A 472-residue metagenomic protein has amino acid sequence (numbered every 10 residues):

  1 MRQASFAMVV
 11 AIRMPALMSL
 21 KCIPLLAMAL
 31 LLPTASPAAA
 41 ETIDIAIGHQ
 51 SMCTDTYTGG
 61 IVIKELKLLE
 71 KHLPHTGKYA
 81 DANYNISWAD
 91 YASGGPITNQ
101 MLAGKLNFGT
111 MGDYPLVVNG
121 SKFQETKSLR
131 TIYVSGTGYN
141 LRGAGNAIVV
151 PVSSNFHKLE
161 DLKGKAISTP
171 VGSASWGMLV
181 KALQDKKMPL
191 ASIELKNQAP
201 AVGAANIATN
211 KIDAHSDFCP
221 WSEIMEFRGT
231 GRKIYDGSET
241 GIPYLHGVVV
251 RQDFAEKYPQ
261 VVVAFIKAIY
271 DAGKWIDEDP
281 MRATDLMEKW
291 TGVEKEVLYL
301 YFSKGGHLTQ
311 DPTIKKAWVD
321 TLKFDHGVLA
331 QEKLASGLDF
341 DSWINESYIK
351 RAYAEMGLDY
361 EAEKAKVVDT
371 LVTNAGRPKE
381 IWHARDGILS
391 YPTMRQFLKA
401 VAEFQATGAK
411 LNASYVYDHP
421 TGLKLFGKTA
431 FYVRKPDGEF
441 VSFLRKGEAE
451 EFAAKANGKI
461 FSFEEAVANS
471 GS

Functional and structural regions predicted by a protein language model:
P15, K21-P33: Bacterial N-terminal signal peptides
T34-A40: Sec/Tat signal peptide C-region and signal peptidase I cleavage site
E41-P189, E194-K196, D213, I242: Short, glycine-/small- and polar/acidic-enriched structural segments that line small-molecule recognition paths
T54, E256-A335: Secondary-structure end/capping motifs
I63, G145-N155, Y244-Q260, V433-K435: A bilobed periplasmic-binding-protein/Venus flytrap-type ligand-binding module shared by bacterial periplasmic
Q124, L195-K196, P200-W290, R395 (+2 more regions): Pocket-lining segment of extracytoplasmic ligand-binding domains
G247, Y360-S390, M394-S472: Intrinsically disordered, low-complexity linkers and terminal regions that flank or interleave Cys/His-based
L329-L371: Conserved C-terminal helix/tail region of periplasmic/extracytoplasmic solute-binding proteins
